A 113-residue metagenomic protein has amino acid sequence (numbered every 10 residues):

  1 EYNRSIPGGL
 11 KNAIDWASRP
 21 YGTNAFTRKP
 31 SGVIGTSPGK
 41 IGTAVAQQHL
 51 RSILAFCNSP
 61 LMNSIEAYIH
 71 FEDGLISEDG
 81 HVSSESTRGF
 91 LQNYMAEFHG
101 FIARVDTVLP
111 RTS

Functional and structural regions predicted by a protein language model:
E1-N58: Helix-loop-strand module that forms the ligand-binding subsite of alpha/beta enzymes
P60-S113: Glycine-rich phosphate/pyrophosphate-binding loop and the adjoining helix
